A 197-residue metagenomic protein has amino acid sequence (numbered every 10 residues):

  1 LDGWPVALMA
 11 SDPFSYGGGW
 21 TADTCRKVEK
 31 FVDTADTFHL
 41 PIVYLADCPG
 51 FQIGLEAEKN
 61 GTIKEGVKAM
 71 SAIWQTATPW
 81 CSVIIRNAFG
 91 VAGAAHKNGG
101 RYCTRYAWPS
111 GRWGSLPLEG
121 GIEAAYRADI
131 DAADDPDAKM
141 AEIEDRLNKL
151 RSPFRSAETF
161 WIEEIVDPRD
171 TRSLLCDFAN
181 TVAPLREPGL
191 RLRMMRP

Functional and structural regions predicted by a protein language model:
L1-P197: Ligand-binding clefts of soluble mixed alpha/beta catalytic domains
